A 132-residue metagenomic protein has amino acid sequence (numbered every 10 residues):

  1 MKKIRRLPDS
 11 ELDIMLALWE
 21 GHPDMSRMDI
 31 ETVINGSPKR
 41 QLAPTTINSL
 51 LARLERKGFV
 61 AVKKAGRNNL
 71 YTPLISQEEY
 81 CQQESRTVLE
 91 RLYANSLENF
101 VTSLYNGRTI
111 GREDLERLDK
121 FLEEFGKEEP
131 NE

Functional and structural regions predicted by a protein language model:
M1-A17, G21, E124: Short alpha-helical segments that sit at the start of domains
K2, Q83, N106-E132: C-terminal regulatory/oligomerization modules of transcriptional regulators
D24-I34: Short acidic, hydrophobic short linear motifs in intrinsically disordered regions
T32-L42: Short helix-coil junctions and helix-kink-helix linkers
N48-A52: Short, hydrophobic-biased segments on the C-terminal half of alpha helices that form "recognition helices"
G58: Glycine-centered, phosphate/nucleic-acid-interacting loop/turn motifs that mediate DNA/RNA or nucleotide
A61-V62: Short beta-strand "wing" residues that participate in macromolecule-binding interfaces
A65-E84: Short, cationic-aromatic polyanion-contact patches
